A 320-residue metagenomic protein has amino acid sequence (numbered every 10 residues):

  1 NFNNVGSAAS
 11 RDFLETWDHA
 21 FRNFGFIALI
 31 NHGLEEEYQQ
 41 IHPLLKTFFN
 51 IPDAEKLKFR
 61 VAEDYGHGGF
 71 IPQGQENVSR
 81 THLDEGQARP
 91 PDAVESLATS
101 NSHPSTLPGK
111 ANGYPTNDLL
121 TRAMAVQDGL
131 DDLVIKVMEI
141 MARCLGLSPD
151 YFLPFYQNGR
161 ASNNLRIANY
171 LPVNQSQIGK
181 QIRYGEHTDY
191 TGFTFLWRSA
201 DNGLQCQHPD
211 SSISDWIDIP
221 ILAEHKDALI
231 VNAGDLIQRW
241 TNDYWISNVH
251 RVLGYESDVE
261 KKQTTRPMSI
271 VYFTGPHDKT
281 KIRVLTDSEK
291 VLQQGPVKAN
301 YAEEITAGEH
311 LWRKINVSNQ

Functional and structural regions predicted by a protein language model:
N1-Q320: Peripheral, non-catalytic segments flanking oxidoreductase cores
